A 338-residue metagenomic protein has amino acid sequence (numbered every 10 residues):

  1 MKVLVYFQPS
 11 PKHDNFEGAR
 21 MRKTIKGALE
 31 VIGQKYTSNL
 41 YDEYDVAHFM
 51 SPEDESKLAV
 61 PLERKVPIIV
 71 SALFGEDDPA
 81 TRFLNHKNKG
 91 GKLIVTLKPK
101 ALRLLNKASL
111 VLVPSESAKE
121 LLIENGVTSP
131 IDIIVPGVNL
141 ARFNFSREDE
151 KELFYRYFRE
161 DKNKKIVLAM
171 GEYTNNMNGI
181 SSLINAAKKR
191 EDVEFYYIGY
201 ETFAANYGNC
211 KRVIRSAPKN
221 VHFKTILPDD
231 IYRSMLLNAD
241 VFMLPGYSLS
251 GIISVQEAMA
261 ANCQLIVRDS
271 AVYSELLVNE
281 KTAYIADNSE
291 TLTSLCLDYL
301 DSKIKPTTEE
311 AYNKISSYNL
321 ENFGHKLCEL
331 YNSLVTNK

Functional and structural regions predicted by a protein language model:
E17, K305-N332: A charged, aromatic-enriched C-terminal amphipathic alpha-helix characteristic of glycosyltransferases across folds
E76, G91-V111: Membrane-proximal helix-turn-helix segments that form the acceptor-binding/catalytic region of lipid-linked
E160-N178, I184-K188: Conserved donor-binding/catalytic core segment of Leloir-type glycosyltransferases
M170, E194-N209, T225: Glycosyltransferase donor-sugar binding loop
G208-D230: Nucleotide-activated donor-binding/catalytic signature segment of Leloir-type glycosyltransferases, i.e., the conserved
Y247: Aromatic "clamp/platform" in nucleotide-sugar-dependent glycosyltransferases that forms part of the donor/acceptor
Q264-V267: Short hydrophobic beta-strand element within catalytic cores of glycosyltransferases and related nucleotide-activated
N279-E290, L297-K303: Conserved acidic donor-binding segment of nucleotide-sugar-dependent glycosyltransferases
